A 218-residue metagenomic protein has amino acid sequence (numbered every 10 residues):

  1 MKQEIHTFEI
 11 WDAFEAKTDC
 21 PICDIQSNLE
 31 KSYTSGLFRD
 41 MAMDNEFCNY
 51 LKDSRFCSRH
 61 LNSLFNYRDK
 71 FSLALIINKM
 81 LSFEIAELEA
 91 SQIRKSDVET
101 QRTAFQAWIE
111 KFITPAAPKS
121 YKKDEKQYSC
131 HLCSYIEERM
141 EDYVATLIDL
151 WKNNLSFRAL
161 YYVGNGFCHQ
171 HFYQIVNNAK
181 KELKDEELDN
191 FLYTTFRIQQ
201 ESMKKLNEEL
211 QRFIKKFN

Functional and structural regions predicted by a protein language model:
M1-N218: Intrinsically disordered, low-complexity regulatory regions of eukaryotic proteins
